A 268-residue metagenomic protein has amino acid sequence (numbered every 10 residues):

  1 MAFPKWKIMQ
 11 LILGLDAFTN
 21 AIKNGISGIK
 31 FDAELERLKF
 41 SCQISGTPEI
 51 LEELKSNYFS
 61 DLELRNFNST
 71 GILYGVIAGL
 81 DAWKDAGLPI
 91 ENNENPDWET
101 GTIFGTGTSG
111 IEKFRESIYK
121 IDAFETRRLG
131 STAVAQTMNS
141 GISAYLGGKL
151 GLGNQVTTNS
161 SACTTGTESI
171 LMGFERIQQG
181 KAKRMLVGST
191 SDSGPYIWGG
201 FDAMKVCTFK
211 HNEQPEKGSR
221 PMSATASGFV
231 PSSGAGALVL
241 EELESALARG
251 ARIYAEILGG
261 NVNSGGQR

Functional and structural regions predicted by a protein language model:
A2-F3, N20-K23, S27-F31, Q214-R268: Condensing-enzyme catalytic core mediating Claisen C-C bond formation in acyl metabolism
F3-L11: Low-complexity basic/metal-binding stretches
M9, F59-L80, L129-M138, V156-L171 (+2 more regions): Active-site pocket-shaping loop/turn-to-helix segments
A17-T19, K23-T158, T190-G200: Conserved beta-ketoacyl condensing-enzyme motif
G75-L88, N139-L150, V156-T190, F229-A251: Active-site-proximal alpha-helical scaffold in enzymes
E99-I103, K183-V187, Y254: Short glycine-aspartate micro-motif
A123-G130, L171, E175, Q179 (+1 more regions): Glycine-/small-residue-rich "gating" segment that lines the acyl/pantetheine channel and substrate pocket
